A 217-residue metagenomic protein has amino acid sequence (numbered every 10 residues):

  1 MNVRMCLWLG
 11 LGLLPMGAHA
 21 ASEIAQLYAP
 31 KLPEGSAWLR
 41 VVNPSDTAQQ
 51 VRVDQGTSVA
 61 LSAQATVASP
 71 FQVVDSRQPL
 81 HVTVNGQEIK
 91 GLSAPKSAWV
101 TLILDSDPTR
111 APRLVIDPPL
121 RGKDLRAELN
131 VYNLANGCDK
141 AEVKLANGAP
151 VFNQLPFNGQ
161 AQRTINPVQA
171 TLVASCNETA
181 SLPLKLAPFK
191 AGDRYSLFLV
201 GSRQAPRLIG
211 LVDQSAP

Functional and structural regions predicted by a protein language model:
M1, A20-A21: Absolute protein N-terminus
M1-L7: Bacterial N-terminal signal peptides that target proteins for export
W8-M16: Bacterial N-terminal signal peptides
A21-P217: Intrinsically disordered, low-complexity polar regions and short flexible loop motifs
